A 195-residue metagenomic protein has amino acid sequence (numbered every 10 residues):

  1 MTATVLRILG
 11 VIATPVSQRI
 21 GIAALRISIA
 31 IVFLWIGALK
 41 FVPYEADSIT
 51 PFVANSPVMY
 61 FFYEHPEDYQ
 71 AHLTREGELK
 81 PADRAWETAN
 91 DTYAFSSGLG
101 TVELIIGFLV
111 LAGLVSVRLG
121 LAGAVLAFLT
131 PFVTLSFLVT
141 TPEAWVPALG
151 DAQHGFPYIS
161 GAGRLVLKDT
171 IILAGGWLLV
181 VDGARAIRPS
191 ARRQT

Functional and structural regions predicted by a protein language model:
M1-T195: Membrane-interface extramembranous regions
